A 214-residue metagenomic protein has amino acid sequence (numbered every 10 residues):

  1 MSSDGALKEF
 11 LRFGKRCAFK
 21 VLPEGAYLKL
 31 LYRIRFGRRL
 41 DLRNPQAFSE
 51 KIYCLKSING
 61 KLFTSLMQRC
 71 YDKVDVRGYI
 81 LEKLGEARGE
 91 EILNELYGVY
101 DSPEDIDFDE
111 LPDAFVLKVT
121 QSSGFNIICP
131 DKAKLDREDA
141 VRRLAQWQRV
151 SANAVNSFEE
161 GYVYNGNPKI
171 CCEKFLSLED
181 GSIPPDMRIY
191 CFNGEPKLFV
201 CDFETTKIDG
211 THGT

Functional and structural regions predicted by a protein language model:
M1-C17, M67-Y100, G166-D186: An N-terminal domain-start capping segment
M1-G60: Membrane-proximal basic amphipathic "stem/tether" segments
S2-A6, F10, G14-C17, D101-R137 (+1 more regions): Internal hydrophobic scaffold segments of catalytic domains
A26-L28, I34, R38, N94 (+3 more regions): Residue-level detector of functional hotspots within protein domains
L31-R33, R39, R43, A87 (+5 more regions): Residue-level signal for the start and early helices of compact helical domains
G37-P45, Y53-R69, S123, P130 (+3 more regions): Unusually extended, aromatic-enriched hydrophobic runs near protein termini
Q46-K134, R143-G161: A conserved helix-loop-beta module that forms one wall/lid of the active-site cleft in ATP-utilizing catalytic domains
L111, L135-T214: Phosphate-binding site of ATP-dependent enzymes
